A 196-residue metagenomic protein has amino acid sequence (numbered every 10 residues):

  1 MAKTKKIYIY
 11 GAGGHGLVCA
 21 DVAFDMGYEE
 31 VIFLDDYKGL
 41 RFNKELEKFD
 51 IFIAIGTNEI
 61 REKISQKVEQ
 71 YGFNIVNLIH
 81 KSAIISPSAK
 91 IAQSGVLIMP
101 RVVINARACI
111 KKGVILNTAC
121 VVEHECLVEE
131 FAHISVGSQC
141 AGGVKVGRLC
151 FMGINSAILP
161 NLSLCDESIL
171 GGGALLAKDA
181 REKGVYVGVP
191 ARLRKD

Functional and structural regions predicted by a protein language model:
M1-K44, V96: Hydrophobic, well-ordered beta-alpha structural blocks that scaffold small-molecule cofactor pockets
G14-L17, E59-I60, I91: Short alpha-helical
A20, D36-I85: Phosphate-bearing ligand-interacting subdomains that bind or position ATP/ADP/UDP/GDP/NAD(P) or nucleotide-linked
E29, N74, V121: Residue-level detector of anion-binding/catalytic polar loops
I79-R194: Structural signal for interior beta-strand "rungs" in well-ordered beta-sheet cores of soluble enzyme domains
